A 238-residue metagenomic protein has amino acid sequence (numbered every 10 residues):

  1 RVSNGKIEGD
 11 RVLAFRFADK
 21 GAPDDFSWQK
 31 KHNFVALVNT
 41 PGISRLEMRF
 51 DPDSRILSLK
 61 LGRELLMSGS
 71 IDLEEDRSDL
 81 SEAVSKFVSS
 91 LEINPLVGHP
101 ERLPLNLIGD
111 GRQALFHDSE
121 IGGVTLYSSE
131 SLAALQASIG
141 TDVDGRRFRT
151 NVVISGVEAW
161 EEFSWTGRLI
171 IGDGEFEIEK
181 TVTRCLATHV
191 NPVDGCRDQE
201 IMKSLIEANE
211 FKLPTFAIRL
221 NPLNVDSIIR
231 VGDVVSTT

Functional and structural regions predicted by a protein language model:
R1-T238: Metal-cofactor-dependent catalytic cores
